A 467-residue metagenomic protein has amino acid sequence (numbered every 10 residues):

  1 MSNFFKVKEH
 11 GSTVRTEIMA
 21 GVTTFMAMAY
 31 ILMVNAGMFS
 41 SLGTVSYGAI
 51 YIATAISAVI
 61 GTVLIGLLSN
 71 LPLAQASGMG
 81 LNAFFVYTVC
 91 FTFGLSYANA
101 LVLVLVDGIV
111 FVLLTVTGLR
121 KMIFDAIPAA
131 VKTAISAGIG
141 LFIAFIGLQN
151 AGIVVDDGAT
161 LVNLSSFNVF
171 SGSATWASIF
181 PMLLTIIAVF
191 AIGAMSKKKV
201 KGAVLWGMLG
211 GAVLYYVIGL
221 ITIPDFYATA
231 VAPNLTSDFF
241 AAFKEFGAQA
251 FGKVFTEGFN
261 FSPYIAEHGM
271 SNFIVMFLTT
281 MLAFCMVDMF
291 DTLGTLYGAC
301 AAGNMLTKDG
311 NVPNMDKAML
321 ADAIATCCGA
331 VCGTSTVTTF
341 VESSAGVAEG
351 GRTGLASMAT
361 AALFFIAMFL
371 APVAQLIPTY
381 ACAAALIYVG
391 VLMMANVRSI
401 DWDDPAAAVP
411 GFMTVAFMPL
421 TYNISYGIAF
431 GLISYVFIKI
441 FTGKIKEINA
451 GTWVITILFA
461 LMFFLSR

Functional and structural regions predicted by a protein language model:
M1-A49, S165-F170, M208-D316, F459-L461: Helix-loop-helix hairpins and the membrane-proximal interhelical loops of multi-pass alpha-helical transport proteins
S2-N35, S57, G78-Y87, F91-I139 (+1 more regions): Helix-loop-helix junctions within the multi-pass membrane cores of secondary transporters/permeases
M26-Y30, L68-G78, F111-L114, K199-V200 (+4 more regions): Short helix-coil transition sites and intra-membrane helix breaks within transmembrane domains of multi-pass
G43-V63: Loop-to-helix transition at the N-terminal end of transmembrane alpha-helices
T44-G48, L73, Y97, I424: Membrane-helix interface/capping residues of multi-pass secondary transporters
G61-L73, G193-S196, A283-D291, D322-C332 (+3 more regions): Transmembrane alpha-helix interface/packing and boundary motifs in multi-pass membrane proteins, characterized by
N82-T92, V112-R120, T160-S171, K199-V204 (+6 more regions): Alpha-helical membrane-embedding segments and immediately adjacent membrane-interface amphipathic helices
F93-L214, I221, M358-R467: Membrane-embedded alpha-helical modules
